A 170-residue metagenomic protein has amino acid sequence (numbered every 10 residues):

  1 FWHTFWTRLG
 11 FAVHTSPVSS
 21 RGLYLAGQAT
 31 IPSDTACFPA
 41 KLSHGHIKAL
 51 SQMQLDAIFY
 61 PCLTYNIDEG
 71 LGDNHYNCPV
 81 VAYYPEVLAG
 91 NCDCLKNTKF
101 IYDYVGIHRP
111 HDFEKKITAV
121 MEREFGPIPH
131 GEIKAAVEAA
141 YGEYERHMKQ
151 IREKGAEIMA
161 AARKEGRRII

Functional and structural regions predicted by a protein language model:
F1-H14, Y24-G27, A135, K149 (+1 more regions): Redox- and metal-dependent alpha/beta enzyme cores, enriched for Fe-S-associated oxidoreductases and cofactor-handling
W2, L25-T30, D68-Y76, D112-T118: Short acidic, glycine/serine/threonine-rich loops at helix termini
F11-T35, D103-H108: Short connector loops at secondary-structure junctions
T30-I31, C37-V105: N-terminal glycine-rich phosphate/adenylate-binding segment common to multiple enzyme folds
P79-Y141, R146: Cap/lid and interdomain-hinge subdomains that line or gate substrate/regulatory clefts in soluble alpha/beta enzymes
K134, E138-I170: Extended, charged amphipathic alpha-helical "stalk" segments
